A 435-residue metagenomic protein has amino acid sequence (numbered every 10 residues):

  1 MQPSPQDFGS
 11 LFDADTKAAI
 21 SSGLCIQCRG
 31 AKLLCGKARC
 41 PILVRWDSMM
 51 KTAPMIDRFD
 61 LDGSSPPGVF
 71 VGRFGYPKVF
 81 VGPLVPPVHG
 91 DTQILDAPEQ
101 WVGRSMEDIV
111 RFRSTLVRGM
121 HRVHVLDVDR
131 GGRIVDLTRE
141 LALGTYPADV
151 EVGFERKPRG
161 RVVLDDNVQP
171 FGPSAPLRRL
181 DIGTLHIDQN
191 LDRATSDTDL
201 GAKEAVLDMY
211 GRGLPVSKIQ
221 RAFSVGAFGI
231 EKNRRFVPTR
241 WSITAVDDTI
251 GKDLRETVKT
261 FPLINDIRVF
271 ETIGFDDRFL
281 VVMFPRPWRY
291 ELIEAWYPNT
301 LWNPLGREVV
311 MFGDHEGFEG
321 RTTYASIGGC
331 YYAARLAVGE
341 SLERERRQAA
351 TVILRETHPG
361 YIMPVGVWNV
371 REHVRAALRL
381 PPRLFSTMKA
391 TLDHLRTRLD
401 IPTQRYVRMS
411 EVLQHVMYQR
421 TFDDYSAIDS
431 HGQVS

Functional and structural regions predicted by a protein language model:
M1-S435: Long, low-complexity intrinsically disordered regions enriched in acidic and polar residues with frequent FG dipeptides
